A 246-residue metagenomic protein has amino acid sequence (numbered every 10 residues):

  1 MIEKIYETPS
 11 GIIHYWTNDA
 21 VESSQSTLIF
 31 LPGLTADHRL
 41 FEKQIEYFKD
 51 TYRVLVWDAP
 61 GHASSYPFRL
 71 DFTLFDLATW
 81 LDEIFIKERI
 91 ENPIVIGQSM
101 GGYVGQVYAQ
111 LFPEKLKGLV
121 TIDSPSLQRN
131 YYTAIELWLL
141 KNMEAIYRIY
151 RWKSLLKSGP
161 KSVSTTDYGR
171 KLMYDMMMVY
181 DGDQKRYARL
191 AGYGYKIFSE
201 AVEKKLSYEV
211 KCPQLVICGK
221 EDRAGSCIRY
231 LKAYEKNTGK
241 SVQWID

Functional and structural regions predicted by a protein language model:
M1-I12: N-terminal cap/lid segment of alpha/beta-hydrolase-fold proteins
S10, L55-G97: Active-site loop/oxyanion-hole signature of alpha/beta-hydrolase fold enzymes
G11-S64: Conserved HGGG/HGGXW glycine-rich cap/lid loop of the alpha/beta-hydrolase fold
K43, V107-L111: Active-site signature of alpha/beta-hydrolase-fold catalytic machinery across serine- and Asp/Cys-nucleophile hydrolases
Y47, P213-D246: Conserved loop-alpha-helix segment in the C-terminal half of the alpha/beta-hydrolase fold that carries the catalytic
G97-G101, G105: Gly/Ala-rich beta-loop-alpha elbow adjacent to hydrolase catalytic centers
Q110, K117-I149: Flexible "cap/lid" loop of the alpha/beta hydrolase fold
N130-Y131, Y150-E209: Conserved alpha/beta-hydrolase catalytic His-Asp/Glu region
